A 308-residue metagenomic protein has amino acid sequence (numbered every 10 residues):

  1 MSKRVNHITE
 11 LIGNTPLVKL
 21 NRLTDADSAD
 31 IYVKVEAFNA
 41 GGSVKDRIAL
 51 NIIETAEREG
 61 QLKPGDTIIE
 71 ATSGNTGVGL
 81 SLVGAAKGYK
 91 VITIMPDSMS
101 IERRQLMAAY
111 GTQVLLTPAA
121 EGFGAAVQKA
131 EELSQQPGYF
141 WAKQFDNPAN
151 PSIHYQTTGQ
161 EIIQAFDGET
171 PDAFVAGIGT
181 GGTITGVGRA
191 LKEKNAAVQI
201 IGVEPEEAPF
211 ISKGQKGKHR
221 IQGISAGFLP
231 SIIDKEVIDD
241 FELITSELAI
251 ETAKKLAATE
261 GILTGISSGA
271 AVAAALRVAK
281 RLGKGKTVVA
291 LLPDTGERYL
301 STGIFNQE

Functional and structural regions predicted by a protein language model:
M1-E308: PLP-dependent amino-acid enzyme catalytic core
